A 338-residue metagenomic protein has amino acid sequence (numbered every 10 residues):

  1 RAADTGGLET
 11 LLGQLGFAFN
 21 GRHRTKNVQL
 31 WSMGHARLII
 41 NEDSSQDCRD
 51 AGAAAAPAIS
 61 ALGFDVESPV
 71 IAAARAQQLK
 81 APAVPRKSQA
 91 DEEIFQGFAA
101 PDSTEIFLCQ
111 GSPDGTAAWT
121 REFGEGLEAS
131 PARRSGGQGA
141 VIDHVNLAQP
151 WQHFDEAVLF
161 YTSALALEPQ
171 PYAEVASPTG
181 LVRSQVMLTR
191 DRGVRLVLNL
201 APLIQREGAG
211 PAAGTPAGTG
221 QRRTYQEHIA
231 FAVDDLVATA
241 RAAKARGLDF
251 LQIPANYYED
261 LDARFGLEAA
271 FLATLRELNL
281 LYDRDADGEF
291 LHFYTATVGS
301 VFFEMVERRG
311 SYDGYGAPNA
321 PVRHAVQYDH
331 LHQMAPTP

Functional and structural regions predicted by a protein language model:
R1-A3, R49-R75, Q96-A99, A140-P150 (+1 more regions): Vicinal oxygen chelate
A2, G6-D91: Well-ordered mid-protein domain cores that form the structural environment of catalytic cofactors
G7, L11-Q14, E156-A166: Amphipathic alpha-helical segments that form well-ordered structural scaffolds and often line/cohere around active
Q14, A18, H23-V28, S163-R206: Active-site region of the double-stranded beta-helix
R24-K26, P57, D91, G180-V182 (+2 more regions): Short, solvent-exposed coil/turn segments
S32-D43, V70-D143, L147-Q149, F160 (+4 more regions): Vicinal oxygen chelate
S45-A56, C109-P113, G136, L203-G220: ER-lumen resident redox/N-glycosylation machinery signature
